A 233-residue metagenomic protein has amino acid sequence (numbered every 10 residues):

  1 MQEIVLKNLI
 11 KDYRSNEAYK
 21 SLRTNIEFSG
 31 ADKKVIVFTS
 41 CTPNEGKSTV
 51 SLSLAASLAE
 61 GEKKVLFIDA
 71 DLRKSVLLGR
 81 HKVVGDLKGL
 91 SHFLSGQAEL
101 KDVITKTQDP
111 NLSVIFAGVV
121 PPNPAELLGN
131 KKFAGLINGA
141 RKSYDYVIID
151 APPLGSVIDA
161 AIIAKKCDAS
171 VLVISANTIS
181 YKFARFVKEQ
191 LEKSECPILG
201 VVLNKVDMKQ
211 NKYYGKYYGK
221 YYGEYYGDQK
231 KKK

Functional and structural regions predicted by a protein language model:
M1-N25, D32, Y181-K233: C-terminal lobe/tail of nucleotide-utilizing enzymes
Q2-N16, K20, T24-N25, A31 (+2 more regions): P-loop/Walker-type NTP enzyme "switch/lid" segment
S29-V35, A56, E60: Primarily NTPase-proximal linker/entry elements flanking Walker-type ATP/GTP-binding cores
V50, L54: Hydrophobic positions on the alpha1 helix immediately C-terminal to the Walker A/P-loop
L72-K74, E99, V119-P121, L154-G155 (+2 more regions): Conserved nucleotide-binding/hydrolysis micro-motifs of P-loop NTPases
G139-K142, L154-N177: Inter-motif core of Ras-like GTPase G domains
I149-A151, L203: Hydrophobic residues in beta-strands of the RecA-like P-loop NTPase core, especially within AAA+ ATPase
